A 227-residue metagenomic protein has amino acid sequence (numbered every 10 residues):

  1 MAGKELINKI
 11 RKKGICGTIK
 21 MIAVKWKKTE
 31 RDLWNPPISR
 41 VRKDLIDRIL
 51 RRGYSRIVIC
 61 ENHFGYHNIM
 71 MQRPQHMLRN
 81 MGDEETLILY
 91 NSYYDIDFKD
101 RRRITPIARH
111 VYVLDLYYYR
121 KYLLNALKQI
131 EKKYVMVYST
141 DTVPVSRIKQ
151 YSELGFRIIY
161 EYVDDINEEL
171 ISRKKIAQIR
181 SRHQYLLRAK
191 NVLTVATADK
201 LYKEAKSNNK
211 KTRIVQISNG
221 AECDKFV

Functional and structural regions predicted by a protein language model:
A2-L6, K12-D97: N-terminal subdomain of nucleotide-sugar transferases
V58-E61, L114-D115, N125-V143, I159: Short N-terminal targeting/anchoring amphipathic segment
N62-H63, T140, E161-D165, S218-N219: Histidine-centered beta-alpha loop that forms part of the nucleotide-sugar donor binding/catalytic region in diverse
M71, Q75, M136-L154: An aromatic- and histidine-rich active-site surface loop
M77, Y160, D165-I166, R173-T194: Membrane-proximal helix-turn-helix segments that form the acceptor-binding/catalytic region of lipid-linked
L89-Y118: N-terminal strand-loop element at the rim of the active site of nucleotide-sugar-dependent glycosyltransferases
I171-R173, A221-V227: Acidic anion/phosphate-binding donor-loop and adjacent secondary structure in glycosyltransferase catalytic cores
K200, I217-G220: Carbohydrate-associated surface elements
